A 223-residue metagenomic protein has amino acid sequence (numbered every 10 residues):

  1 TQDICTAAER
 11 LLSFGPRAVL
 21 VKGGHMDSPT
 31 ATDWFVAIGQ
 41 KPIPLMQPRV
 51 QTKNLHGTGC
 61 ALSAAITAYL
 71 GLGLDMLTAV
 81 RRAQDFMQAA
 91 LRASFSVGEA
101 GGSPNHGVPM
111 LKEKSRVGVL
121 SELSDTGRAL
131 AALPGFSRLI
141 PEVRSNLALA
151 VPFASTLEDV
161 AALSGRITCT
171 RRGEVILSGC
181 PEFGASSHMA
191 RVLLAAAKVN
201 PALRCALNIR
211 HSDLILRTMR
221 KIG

Functional and structural regions predicted by a protein language model:
T1-P42: Conserved phosphate/ATP/ADP-binding segment of small-molecule kinases
G23-D27, P48-Q51, A83-M87, L91 (+2 more regions): Glycine-rich beta-alpha junction loops
K41, Y69-A83: Phosphate-handling active-site elements
P42-H56: Short pre-catalytic strand/loop immediately N-terminal to key active-site residues, enriched for Gly-Thr
K53-D75: Short, small-residue alpha-helix embedded
T78-L149: Charged C-terminal helix
A129-K198: N-terminal, charged amphipathic alpha-helical interaction modules
S187-G223: Long, charge-patterned amphipathic alpha-helical coiled-coil/hairpin "stalk" segments used as oligomerization
